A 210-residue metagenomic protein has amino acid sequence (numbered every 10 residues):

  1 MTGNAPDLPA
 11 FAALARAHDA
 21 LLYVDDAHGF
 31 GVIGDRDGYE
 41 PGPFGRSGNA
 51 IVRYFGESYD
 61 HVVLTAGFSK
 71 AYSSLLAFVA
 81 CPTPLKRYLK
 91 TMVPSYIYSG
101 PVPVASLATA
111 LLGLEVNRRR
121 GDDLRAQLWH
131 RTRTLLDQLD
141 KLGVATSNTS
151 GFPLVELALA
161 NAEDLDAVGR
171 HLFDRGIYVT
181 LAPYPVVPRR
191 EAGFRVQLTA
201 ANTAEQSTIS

Functional and structural regions predicted by a protein language model:
M1-D19, G34, E163-D166, E205: Active-site core of PLP-dependent enzymes with the aminotransferase class I/II
G29: Residues immediately C-terminal
D35-Y88: Active-site PLP attachment segment
P41, S47-G48, L135, R175 (+1 more regions): Membrane-embedded alpha-helical bundles of multi-pass transporters/translocases, especially carrier/permease families
V63, L75-L76, V93-V102: A short glycine-threonine-serine/GTX helix/turn-capping micro-motif
T65-A66, S99-G100, A145-S150: Short beta-strand
D122-L136, D140-G176, V186, R190-F194 (+1 more regions): Conserved PLP-binding catalytic core of the aspartate aminotransferase-like
